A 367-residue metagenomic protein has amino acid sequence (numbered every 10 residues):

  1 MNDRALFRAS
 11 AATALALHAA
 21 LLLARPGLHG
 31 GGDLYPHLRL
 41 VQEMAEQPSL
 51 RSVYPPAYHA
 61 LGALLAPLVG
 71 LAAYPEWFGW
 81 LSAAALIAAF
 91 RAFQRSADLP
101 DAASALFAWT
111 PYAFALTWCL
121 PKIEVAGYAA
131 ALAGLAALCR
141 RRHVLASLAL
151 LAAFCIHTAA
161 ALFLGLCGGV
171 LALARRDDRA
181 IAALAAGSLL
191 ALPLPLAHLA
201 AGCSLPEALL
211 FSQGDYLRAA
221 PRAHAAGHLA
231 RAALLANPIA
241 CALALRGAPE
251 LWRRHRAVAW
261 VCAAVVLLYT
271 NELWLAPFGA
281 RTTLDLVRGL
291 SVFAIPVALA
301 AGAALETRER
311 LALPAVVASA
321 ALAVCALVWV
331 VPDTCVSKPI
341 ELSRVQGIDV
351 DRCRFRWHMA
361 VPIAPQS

Functional and structural regions predicted by a protein language model:
M1-M359, A364-Q366: Membrane-embedded transmembrane-helix bundle of lipid-linked glycan/lipid transferases
